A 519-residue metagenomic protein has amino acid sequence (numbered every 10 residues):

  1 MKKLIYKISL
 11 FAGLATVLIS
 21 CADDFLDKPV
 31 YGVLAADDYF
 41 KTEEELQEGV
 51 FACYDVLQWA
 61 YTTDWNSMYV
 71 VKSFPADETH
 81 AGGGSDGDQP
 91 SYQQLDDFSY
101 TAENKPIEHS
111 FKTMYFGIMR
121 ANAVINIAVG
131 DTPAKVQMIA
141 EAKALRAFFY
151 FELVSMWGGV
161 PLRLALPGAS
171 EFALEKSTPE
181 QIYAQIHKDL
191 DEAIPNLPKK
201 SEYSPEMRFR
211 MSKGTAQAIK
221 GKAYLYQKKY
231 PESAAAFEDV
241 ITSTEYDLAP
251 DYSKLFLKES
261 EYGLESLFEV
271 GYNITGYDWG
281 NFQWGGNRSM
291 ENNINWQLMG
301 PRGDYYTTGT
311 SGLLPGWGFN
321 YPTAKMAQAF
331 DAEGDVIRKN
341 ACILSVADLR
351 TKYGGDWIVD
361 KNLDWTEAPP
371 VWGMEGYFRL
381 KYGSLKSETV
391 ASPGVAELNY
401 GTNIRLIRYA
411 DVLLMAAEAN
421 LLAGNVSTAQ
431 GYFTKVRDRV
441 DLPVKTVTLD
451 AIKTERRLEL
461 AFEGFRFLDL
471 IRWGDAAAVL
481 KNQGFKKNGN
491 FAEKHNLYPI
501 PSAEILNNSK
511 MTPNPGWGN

Functional and structural regions predicted by a protein language model:
S20-F25, F40, Y54, E78-H80 (+10 more regions): Long, intrinsically disordered, low-complexity segments
A22-S85, D191-I194, R210-L363: An aromatic- and glycine-enriched ligand-binding surface/loop that stacks and positions planar moieties
E43, Q47-Y61, W65, S85-W157 (+5 more regions): Conserved, well-structured interaction surfaces
Y92-S99, K325-I407: Flexible, polar/acidic helix-loop-strand segments at domain edges
